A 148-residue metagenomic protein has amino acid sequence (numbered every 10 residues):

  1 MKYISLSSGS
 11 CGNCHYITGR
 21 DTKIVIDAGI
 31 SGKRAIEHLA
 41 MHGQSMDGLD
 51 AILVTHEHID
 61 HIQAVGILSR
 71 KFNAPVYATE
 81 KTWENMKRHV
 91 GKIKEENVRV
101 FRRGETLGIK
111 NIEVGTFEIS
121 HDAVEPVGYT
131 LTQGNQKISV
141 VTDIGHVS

Functional and structural regions predicted by a protein language model:
M1-H42, V127-D143: Conserved beta-strand hairpin/beta-sheet module of binuclear metal-dependent hydrolase folds, prominently
I4-L6, C11-C14, E57-H61, V65 (+2 more regions): Structured catalytic core of nucleotide-sugar glycosyltransferases
S7, A51, R99-R102: Beta-strand->loop->alpha-helix junctions that form or flank phosphate-binding loops in nucleotide-handling enzymes
S7-S8, A28-I30, E57, K81 (+2 more regions): Active-site metal-binding loops of divalent metal-dependent hydrolases
G32, I62, M86, P126 (+1 more regions): Short, well-ordered alpha-helical microsegments
G32-T79: Active-site metal-binding motif and surrounding structural segment of the metallo-beta-lactamase
L53, G115, V140: Conserved Rossmann-like nucleotide-binding pocket used by diverse enzymes that bind dinucleotide cofactors
E80-N135: Metallo-beta-lactamase
